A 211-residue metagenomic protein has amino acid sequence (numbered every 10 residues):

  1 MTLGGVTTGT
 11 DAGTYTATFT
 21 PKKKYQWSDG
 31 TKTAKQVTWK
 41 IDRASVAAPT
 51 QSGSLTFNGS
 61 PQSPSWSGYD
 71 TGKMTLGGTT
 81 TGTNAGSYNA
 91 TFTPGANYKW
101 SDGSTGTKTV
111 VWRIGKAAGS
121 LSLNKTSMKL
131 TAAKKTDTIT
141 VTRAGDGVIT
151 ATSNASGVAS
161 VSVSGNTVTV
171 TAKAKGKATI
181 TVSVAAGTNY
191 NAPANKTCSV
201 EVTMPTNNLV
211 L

Functional and structural regions predicted by a protein language model:
M1-L211: Solvent-exposed beta-strand/loop surfaces, strongest in extracytoplasmic domains of secreted and cell-surface proteins
